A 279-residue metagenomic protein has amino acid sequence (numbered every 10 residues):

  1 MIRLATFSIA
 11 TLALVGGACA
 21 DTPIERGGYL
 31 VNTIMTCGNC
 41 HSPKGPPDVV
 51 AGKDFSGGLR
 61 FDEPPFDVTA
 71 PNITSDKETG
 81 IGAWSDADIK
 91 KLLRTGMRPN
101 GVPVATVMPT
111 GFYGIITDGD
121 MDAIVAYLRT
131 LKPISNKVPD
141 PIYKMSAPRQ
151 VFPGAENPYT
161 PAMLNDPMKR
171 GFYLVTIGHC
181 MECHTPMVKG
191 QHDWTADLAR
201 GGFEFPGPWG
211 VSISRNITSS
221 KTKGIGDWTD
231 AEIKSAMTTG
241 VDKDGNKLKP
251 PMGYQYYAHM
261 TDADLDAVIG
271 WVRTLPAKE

Functional and structural regions predicted by a protein language model:
A5-V15: Bacterial N-terminal signal peptides
G16-N32, P148-T176, G190, K223: Electrostatic cytochrome c docking/interface patches
D21-G38, D118, M168-M181, T195 (+4 more regions): Sequence context surrounding c-type heme c attachment/ligation sites in exported
G27, I34-K44, I89, I124 (+5 more regions): The canonical Cys-X-X-Cys-His
N32, V68-A70, P103-A105, I177 (+2 more regions): Extracytoplasmic
S56-D88, G111-M121, A196-A236, Y254-L265: Electron-transfer interface patches adjacent to heme c in soluble/periplasmic c-type cytochromes and di-/multiheme
S85-P99, F112-V138, T229-G245, G253-E279: C-terminal capping alpha-helices of c-type cytochrome domains
N136-A147: Extended, well-folded interaction surfaces typified by the phenylalanyl-tRNA synthetase beta subunit core
